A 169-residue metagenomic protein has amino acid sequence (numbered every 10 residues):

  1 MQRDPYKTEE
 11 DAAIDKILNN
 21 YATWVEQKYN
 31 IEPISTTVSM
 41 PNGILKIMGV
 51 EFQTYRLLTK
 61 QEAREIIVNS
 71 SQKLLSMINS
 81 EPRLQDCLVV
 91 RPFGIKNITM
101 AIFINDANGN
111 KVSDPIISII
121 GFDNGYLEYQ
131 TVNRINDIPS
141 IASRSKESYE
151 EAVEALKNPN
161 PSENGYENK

Functional and structural regions predicted by a protein language model:
M1-N19: N-terminal presequence-like segments and adjacent domain-start helices
D15, T23-L57: Short edge beta-strands and adjacent turn/loop segments
K16-I17, Y29-P33, N79-Q85, I98-A101: Short amphipathic alpha-helical surface micro-motifs
L18-Y21, K60-V89: Short, non-transmembrane amphipathic alpha-helical segments
G49, A63-E65, S113-P115: Surface-exposed beta-strand edges and their flanking turn/coil or helix-capping segments
F52-R56, I78, I104: Generic secondary-structure microfeatures
R83-K169: Polar/charged, Gly/Pro-rich intrinsically disordered segments
